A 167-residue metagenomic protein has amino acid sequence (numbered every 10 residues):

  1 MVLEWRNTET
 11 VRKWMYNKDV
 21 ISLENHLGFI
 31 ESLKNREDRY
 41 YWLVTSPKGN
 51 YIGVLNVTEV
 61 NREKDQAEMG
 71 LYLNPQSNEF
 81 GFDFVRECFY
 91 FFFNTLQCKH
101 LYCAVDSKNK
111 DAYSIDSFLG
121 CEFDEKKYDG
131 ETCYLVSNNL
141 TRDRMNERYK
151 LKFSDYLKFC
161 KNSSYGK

Functional and structural regions predicted by a protein language model:
L3-R6, H26, I30: Hydrophobic alpha-helical core bundles mediating ligand binding, dimerization, or RNAP-core interactions
W5-R6, Y41, K48-K167: Acyl-donor (CoA/ACP) binding surface of acyl/acetyltransferases
R12-E24, R36, S46-P47, G53-K64: A conserved beta-strand-loop-helix scaffold within acyl/acetyltransferase catalytic domains
E31-L43: A short helix-loop-beta-strand connector motif used in the catalytic cores of GNAT acetyltransferases and, in some
